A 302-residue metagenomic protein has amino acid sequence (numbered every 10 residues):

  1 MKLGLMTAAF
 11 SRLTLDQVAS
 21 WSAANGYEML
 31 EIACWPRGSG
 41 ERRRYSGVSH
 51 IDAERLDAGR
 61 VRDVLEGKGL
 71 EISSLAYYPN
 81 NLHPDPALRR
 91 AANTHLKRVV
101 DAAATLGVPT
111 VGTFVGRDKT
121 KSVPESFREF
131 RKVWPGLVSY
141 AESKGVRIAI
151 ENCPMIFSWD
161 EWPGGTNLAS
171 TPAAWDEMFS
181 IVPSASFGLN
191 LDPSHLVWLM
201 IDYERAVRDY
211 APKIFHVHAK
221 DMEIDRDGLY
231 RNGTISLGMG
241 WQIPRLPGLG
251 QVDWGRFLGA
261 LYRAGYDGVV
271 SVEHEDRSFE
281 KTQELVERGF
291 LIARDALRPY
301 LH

Functional and structural regions predicted by a protein language model:
M1-M29, P36, R62, E66 (+4 more regions): Histidine-acidic metal/acid-base catalytic patches
A9-F10, D52-A53, A91, R128-E129 (+2 more regions): Residues that cap or flank secondary-structure elements
E28-C34, E71-A76, V111-T113: Short, well-structured secondary-structure segments
A33-R60, K121: Glycine-rich, proline-tolerant flexible connector loops at the mouths of alpha/beta enzymes
C34-E41, N81, D118-T120, M155-F157 (+2 more regions): Conserved radical SAM core fold
E41-V48, A76-P84: Glycine-/proline-rich flexible loop or hinge segments
G59-E71, N81-G188, W198, D209 (+2 more regions): Active-site acidic/histidine proton-transfer and metal-coordination neighborhood in alpha/beta enzyme cores
Y77, F114-G116, E151-C153, P193 (+1 more regions): Short, well-ordered beta-to-alpha junction loops that form the rim of enzyme active sites and present histidine/acidic
